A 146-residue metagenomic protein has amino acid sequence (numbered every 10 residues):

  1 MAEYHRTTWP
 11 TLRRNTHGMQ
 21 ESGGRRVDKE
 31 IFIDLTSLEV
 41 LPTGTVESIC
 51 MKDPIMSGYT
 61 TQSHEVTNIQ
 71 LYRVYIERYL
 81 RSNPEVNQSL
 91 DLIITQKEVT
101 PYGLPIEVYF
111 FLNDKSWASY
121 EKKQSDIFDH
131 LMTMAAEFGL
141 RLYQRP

Functional and structural regions predicted by a protein language model:
M1-R73: Soluble accessory domains appended to multi-pass membrane transport proteins
M51, M56-S57, T61-P146: Long, non-transmembrane cytosolic or organellar matrix-exposed soluble domains/tails of integral membrane proteins
